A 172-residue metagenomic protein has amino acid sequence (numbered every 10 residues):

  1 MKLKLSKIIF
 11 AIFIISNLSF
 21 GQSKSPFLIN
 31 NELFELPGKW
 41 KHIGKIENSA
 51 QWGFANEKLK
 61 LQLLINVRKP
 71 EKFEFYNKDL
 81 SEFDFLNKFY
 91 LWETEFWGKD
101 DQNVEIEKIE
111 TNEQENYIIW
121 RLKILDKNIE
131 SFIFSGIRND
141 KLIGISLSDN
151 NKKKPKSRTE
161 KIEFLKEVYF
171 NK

Functional and structural regions predicted by a protein language model:
M1-P26: Bacterial Sec-dependent N-terminal signal peptides
Q22-Q51: N-terminal "mature-domain start" segment
L36, E82-F89, E160-F164: Stable alpha-helical elements in mature extracytoplasmic
K39-W40, L142-K172: Surface-exposed amphipathic alpha-helical segments
H42, L63, I119-W120, G144-S146: Short hydrophobic/aromatic-rich beta-strand segments that constitute the beta-sheet cores of beta-sandwich/beta-barrel
N48-I137: Conserved polar/disulfide-associated segments of primarily extracytoplasmic proteins
